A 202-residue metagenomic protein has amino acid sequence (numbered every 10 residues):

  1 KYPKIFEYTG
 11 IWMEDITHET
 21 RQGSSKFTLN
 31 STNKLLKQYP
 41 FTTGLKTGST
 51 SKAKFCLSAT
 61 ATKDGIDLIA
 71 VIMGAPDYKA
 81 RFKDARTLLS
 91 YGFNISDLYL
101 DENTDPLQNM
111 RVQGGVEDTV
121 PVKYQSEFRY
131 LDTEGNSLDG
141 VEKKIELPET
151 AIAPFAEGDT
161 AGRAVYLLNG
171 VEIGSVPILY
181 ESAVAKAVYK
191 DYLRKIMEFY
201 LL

Functional and structural regions predicted by a protein language model:
K1-L202: Domain-terminus/edge residues, biased toward the C-terminal soluble/receptor-binding domains of extracytoplasmic
